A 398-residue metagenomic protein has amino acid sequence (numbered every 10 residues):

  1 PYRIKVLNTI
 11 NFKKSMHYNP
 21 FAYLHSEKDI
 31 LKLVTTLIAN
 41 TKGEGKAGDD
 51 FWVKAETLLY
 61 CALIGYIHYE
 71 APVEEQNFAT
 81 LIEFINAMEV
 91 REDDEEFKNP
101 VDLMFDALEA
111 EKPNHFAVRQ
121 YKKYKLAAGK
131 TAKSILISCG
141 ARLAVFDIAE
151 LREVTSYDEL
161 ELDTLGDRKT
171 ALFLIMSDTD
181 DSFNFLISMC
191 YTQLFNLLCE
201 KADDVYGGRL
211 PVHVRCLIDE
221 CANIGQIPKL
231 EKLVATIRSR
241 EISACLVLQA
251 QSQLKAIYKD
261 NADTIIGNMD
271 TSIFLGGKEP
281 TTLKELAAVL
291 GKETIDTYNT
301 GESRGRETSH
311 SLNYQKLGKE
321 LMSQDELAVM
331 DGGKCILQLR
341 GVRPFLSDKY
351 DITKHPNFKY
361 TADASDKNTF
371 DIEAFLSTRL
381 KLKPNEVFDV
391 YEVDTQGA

Functional and structural regions predicted by a protein language model:
P1-I242, I257, A262, D325-K349 (+2 more regions): P-loop NTPase motor domains
V234-I336: Conserved ATP-driven motor cores of ASCE-family P-loop NTPases powering translocation/secretion/packaging/pilus
